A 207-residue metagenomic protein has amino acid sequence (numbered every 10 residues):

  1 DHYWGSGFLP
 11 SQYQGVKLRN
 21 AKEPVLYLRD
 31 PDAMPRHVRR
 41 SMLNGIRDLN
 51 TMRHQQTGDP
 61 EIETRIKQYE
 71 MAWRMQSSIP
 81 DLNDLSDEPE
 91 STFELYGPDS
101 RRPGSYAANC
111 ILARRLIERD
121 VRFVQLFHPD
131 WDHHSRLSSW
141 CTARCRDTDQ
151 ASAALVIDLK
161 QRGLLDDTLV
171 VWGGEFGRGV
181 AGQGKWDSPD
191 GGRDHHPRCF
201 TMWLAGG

Functional and structural regions predicted by a protein language model:
D1-G207: Ligand-binding pockets and gating/stacking loops
